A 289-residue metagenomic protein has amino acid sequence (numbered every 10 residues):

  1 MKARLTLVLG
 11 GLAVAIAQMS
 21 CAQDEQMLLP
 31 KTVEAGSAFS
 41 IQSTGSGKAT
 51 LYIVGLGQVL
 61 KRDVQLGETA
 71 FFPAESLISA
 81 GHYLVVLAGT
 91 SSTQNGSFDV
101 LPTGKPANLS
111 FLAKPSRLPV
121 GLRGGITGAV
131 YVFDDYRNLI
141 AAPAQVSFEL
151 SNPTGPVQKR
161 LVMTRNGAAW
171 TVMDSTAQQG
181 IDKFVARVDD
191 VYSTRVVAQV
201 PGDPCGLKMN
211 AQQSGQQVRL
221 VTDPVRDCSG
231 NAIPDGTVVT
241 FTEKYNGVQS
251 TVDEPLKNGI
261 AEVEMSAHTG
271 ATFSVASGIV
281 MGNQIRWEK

Functional and structural regions predicted by a protein language model:
M1-L5, Q18-K289: The feature marks long extracellular or luminal low-complexity segments
L9-I16: Bacterial N-terminal signal peptides
